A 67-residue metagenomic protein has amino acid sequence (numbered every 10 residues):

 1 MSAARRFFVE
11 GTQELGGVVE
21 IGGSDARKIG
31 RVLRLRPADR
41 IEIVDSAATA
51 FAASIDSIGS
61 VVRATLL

Functional and structural regions predicted by a protein language model:
M1-L67: N-terminal positively charged helical leader segments and presequences
